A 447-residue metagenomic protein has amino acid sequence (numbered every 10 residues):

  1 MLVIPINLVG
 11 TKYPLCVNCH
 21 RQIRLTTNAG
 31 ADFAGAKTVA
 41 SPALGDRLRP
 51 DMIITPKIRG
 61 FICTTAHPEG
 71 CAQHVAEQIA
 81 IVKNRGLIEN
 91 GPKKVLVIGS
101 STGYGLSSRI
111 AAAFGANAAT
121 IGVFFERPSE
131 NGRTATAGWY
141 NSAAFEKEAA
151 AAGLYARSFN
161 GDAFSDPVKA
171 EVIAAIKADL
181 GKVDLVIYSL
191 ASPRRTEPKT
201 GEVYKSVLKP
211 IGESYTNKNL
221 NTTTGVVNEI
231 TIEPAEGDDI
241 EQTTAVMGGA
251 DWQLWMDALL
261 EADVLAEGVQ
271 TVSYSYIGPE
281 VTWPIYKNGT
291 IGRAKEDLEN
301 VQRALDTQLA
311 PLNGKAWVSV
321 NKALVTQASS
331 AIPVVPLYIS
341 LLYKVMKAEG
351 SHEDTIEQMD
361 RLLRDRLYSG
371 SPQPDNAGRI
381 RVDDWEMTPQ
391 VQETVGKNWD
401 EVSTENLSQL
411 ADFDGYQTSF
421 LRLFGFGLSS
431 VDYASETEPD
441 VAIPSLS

Functional and structural regions predicted by a protein language model:
C16-C19: Cysteine-centered motifs
M52-A76, A150, V281-D297, V301-S447: NAD(P)H-dependent oxidoreductase Rossmann-fold/reductase module
N90-F124: Canonical Rossmann dinucleotide-binding motif of NAD(H)/NADP(H)-dependent dehydrogenases/reductases, specifically
I98, V183-A191, Q270-S275: Rossmann-fold scaffold of SDR-type NAD(P)-dependent oxidoreductases
N117-Y155: Glycine-rich phosphate-binding loop and adjoining beta1-alpha1-beta2 segment of Rossmann-like nucleotide-binding folds
G161, S189-P198, Y215-T224: Conserved NAD(P)H cofactor-binding loop of Rossmann-fold oxidoreductase domains
E171-T200: A glycine-rich helix->loop->beta "capping" turn within Rossmann-like NAD(P)(H)-dependent oxidoreductase domains
S206-N313, V320-Y343: Catalytic loop of short-chain dehydrogenase/reductase
